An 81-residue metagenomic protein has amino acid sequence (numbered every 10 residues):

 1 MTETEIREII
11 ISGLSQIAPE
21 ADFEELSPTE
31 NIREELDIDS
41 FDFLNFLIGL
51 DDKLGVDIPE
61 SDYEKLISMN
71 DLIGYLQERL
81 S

Functional and structural regions predicted by a protein language model:
M1-F23, Q77-L80: Thiotemplate assembly-line natural product biosynthesis machinery
A18-D37, G55, P59-S61: Phosphopantetheine carrier-protein modules
T29, M69, Y75: Short acidic/histidine-centered micro-motifs embedded in hydrophobic/aromatic stretches that mark compact functional
D42: Two-component histidine kinase catalytic core, primarily the HATPase_c
S61-D71: AMP-binding/adenylate-forming catalytic domain of the ANL superfamily
